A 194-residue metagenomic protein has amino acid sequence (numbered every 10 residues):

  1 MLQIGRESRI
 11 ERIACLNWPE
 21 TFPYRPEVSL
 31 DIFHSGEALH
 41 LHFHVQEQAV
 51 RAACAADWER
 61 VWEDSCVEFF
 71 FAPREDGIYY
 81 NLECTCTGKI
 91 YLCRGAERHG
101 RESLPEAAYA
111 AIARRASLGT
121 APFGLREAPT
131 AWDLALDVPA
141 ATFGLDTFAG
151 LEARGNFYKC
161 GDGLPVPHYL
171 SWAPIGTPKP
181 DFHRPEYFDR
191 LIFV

Functional and structural regions predicted by a protein language model:
M1-V194: Structural preference for beta-rich elements and adjacent junctions enriched in aromatics
